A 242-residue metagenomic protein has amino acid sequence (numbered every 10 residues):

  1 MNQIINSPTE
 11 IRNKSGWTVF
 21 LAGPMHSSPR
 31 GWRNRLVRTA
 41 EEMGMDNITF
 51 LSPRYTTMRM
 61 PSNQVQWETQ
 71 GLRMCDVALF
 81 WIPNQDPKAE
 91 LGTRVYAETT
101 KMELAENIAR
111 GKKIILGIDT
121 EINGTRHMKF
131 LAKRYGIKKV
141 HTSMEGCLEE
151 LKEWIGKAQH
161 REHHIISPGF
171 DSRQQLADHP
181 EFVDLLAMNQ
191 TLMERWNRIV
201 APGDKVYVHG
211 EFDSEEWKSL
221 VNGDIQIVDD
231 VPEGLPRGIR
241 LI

Functional and structural regions predicted by a protein language model:
M1-R161: Conserved catalytic or regulatory cores that recognize and/or transform ribose-phosphate-containing ligands
K14, E106-R110, K218-N222, L235-P236: Short, conserved loop/helix-junction motifs that constitute active-site signature segments in enzyme catalytic cores
H26-S27, Q85-P87, E121, P168-F170 (+2 more regions): Short, solvent-exposed loop/turn segments at secondary-structure junctions
C75-D76, G111, G203, N222-D224 (+1 more regions): Short, well-ordered alpha-helix to beta-strand connector turns
K129, K133-R134, W217-V221, P232-I239: Short loop/helix-cap segments at secondary-structure boundaries that form the rim of catalytic
E149-K152, Q174, E233-R240: Short, charged, surface-exposed secondary-structure boundary motifs
R161-W217: N-terminal active-site segment of His-dependent metallophosphoesterases
V206-E211, I225-D230, L241-I242: Active-site neighborhood of phospho(di)ester-bond hydrolases with catalytic His/Asp-centered motifs
